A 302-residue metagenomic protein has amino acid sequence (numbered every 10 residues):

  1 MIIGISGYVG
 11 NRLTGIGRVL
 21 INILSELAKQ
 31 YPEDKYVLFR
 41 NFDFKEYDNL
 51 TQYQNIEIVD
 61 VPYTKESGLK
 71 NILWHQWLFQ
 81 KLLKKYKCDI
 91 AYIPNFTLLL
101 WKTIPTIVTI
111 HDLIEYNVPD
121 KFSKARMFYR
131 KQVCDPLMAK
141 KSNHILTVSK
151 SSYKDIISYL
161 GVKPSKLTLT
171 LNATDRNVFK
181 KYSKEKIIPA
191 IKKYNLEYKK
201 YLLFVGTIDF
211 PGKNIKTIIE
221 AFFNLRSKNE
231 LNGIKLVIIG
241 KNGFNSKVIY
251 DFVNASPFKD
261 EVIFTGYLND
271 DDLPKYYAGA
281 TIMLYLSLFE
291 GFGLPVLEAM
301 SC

Functional and structural regions predicted by a protein language model:
M1-C302: Carbohydrate transferase catalytic cores enriched for Leloir-type hexosyltransferases
